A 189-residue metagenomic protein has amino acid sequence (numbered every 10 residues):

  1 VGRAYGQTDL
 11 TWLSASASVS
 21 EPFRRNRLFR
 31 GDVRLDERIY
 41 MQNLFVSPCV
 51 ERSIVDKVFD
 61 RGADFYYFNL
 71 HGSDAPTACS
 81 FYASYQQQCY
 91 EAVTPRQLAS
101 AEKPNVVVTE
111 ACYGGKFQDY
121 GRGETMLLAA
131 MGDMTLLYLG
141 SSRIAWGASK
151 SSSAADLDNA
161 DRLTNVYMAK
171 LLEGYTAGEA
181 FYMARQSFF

Functional and structural regions predicted by a protein language model:
V1-F189: Cysteine-dependent hydrolase recognition
